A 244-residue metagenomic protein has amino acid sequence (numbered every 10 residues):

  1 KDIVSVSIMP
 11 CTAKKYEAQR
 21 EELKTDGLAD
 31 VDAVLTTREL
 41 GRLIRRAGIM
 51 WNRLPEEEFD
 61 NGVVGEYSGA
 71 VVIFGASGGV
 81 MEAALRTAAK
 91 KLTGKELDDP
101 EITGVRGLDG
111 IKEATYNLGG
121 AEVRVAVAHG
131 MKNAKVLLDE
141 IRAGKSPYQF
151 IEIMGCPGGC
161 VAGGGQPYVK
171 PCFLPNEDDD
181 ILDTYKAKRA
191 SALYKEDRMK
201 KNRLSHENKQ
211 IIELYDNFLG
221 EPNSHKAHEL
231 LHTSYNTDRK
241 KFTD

Functional and structural regions predicted by a protein language model:
K1-D244: Iron-sulfur-associated redox domains of electron-transfer enzymes in respiratory and anaerobic energy metabolism
